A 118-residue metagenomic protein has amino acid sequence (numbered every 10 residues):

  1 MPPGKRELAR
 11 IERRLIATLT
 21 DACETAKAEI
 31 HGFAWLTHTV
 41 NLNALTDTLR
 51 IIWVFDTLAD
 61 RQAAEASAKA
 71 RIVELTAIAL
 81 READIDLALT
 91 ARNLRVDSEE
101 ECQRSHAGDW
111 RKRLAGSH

Functional and structural regions predicted by a protein language model:
M1-D21: N-terminal presequence-like segments and adjacent domain-start helices
I16-C23, T76-L80: Short, well-ordered amphipathic alpha-helices
C23-W35, A83-L89: Short secondary-structure junctions
A28-D56: Short edge beta-strands and adjacent turn/loop segments
V40-N43, L49, R61-A63, N93-D97: Hydrophobic alpha-helical segments that drive targeting, anchoring, or assembly
I52-K69: A short interface-forming secondary-structure element
S67-L94: Charged low-complexity stretches with an acidic bias
D86-H118: Polar/charged, Gly/Pro-rich intrinsically disordered segments
